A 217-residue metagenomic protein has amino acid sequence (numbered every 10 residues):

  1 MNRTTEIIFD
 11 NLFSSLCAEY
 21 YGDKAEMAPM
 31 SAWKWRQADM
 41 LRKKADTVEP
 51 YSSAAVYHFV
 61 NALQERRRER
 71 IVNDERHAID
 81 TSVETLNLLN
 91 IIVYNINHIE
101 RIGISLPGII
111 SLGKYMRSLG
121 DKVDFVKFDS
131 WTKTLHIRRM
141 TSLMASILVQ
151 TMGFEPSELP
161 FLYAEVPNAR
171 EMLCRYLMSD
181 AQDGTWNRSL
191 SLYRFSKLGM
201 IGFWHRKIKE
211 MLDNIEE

Functional and structural regions predicted by a protein language model:
M1-E217: Conserved NTP-donor binding/palm subdomain of two-metal-ion nucleotidyltransferases/polymerases, i.e., the charged
